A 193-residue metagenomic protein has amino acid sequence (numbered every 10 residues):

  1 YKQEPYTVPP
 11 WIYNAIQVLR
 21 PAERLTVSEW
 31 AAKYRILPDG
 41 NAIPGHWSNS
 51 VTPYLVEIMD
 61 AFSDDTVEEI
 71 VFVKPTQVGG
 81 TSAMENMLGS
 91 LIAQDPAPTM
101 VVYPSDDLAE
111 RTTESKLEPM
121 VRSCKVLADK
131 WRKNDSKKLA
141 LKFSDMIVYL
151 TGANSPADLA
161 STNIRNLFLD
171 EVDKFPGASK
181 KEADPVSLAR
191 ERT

Functional and structural regions predicted by a protein language model:
Y1-T193: Phosphate/NTP-binding elements of NTP-utilizing enzymes
